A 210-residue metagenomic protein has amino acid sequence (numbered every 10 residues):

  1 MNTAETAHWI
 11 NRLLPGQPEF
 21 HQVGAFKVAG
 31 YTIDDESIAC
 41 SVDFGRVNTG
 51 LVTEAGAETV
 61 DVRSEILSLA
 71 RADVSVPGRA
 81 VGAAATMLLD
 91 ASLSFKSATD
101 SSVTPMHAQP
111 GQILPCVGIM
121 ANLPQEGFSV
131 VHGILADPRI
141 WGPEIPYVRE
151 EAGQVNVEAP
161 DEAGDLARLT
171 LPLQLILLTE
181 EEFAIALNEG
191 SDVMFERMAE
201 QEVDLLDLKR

Functional and structural regions predicted by a protein language model:
M1-R46, A55-V62, R71, S75-R210: Acidic, proline/glycine-rich low-complexity IDRs
T49: Short, conserved beta-strand/beta-arch hydrophobic-aromatic motifs that form part of recognition grooves or interface
L67-S68: Extended, charge-biased low-complexity segments that typically form long amphipathic alpha-helices/coiled-coils
